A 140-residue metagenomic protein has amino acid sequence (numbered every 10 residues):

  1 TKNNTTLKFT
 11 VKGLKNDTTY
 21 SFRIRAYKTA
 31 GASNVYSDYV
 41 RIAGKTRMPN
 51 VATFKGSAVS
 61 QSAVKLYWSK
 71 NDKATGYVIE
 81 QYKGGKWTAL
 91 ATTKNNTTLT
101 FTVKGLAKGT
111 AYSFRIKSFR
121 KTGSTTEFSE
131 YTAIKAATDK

Functional and structural regions predicted by a protein language model:
T1, T6, R23-R25, N71-A91 (+3 more regions): Extracellular low-complexity, O-glycosylation-prone stalks/linkers
T1-G13, T18, K140: Low-complexity/repetitive intrinsically disordered segments
K2-N3, G13, T46, A58-V59 (+2 more regions): Conserved strand-loop elements at the edges of beta-sheets that form or border functional pockets
F9-K12, G56, W68, T93 (+1 more regions): Hydrophobic core positions of the immunoglobulin-like beta-sandwich fold
V11-G31, V103-G123: Beta-strand-rich modules
N16, S33-K73, K108, T125-K140: Pro/Thr/Ser/Gly-rich low-complexity, intrinsically disordered linker/stalk tracts
K28-N34, G76, W87, G123-T126: Short loop/beta submotifs within extracellular cysteine-rich repeat domains
I42-G44, K83-G85, A89-T92, G105-K108: Acidic, low-complexity Ser/Thr/Gly/Pro-rich repeat segments typical of extracellular/periplasmic and surface-exposed
